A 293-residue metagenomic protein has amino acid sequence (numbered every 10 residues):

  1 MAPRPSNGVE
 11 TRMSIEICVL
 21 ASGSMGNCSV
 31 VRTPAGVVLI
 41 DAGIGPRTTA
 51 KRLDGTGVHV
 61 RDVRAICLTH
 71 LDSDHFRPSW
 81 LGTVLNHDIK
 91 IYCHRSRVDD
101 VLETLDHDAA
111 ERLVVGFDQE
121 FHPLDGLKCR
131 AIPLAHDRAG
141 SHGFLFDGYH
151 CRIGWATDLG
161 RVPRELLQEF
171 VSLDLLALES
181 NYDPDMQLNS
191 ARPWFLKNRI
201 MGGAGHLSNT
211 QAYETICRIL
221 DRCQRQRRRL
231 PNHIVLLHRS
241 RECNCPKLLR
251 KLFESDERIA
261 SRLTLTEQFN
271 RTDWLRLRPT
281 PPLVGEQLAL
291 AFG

Functional and structural regions predicted by a protein language model:
P3, N7-T56, S141-T157, L175: Conserved beta-strand hairpin/beta-sheet module of binuclear metal-dependent hydrolase folds, prominently
C18-C28, L71-S79, I89, L102 (+1 more regions): Structured catalytic core of nucleotide-sugar glycosyltransferases
L39-G43, R64-D72, Y92-R95, G154-T157 (+3 more regions): Active-site neighborhood of phospho(di)ester-bond hydrolases with catalytic His/Asp-centered motifs
P46-C93: Active-site metal-binding motif and surrounding structural segment of the metallo-beta-lactamase
D72-F76, D99-V101, R138-A139, R161-R164 (+2 more regions): Active-site environment of divalent metal-dependent phosphoester hydrolases
R77-H87, L102-T104, N244-K251: Metal-dependent catalytic neighborhoods of phosphoester/phosphodiester hydrolases
H94-H150: Metallo-beta-lactamase
R164-E267: Cap/insert and terminal regions of metallo-dependent hydrolase folds
